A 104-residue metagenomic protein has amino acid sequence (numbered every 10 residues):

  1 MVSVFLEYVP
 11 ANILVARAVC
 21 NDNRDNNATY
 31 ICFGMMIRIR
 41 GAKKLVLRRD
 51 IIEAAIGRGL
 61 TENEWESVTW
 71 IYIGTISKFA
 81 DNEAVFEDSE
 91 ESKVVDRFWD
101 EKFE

Functional and structural regions predicted by a protein language model:
V2-N12: Short, surface-exposed ligand-recognition loops at beta-strand->loop->(often short) alpha-helix junctions that present
D25-T29: A short linear hydrophobic-aromatic micro-motif
F33-E104: Helix-rich interaction surfaces within compact, conserved domain-sized segments that mediate assembly or partner
